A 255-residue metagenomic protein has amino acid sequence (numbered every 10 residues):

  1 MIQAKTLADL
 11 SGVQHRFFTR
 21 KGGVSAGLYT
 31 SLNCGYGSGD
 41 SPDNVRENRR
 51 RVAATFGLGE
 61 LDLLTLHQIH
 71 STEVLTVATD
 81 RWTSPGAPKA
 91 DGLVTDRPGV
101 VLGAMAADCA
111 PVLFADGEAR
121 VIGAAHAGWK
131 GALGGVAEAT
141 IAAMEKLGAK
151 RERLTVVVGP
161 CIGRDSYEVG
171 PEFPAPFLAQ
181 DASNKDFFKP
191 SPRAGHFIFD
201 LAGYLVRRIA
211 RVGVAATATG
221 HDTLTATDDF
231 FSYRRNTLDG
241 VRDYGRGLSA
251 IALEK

Functional and structural regions predicted by a protein language model:
M1-K255: Active-site microenvironment for binding and transforming phosphate-containing groups
